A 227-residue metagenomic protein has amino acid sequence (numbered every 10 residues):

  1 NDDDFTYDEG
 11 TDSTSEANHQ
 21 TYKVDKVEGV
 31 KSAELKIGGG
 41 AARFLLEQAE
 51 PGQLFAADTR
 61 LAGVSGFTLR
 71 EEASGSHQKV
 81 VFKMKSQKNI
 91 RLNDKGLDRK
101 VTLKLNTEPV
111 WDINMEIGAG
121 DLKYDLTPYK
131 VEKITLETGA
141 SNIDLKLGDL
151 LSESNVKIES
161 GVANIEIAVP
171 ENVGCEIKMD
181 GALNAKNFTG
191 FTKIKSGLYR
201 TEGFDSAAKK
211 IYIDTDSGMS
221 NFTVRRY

Functional and structural regions predicted by a protein language model:
N1-K23: Gly/Pro-rich, low-complexity intrinsically disordered segments
N18-E28, E50, A56-L61, S65-A73 (+4 more regions): Short, surface-exposed interaction patches in beta-rich subdomains that mediate adhesion/assembly near membranes
E28-K31, A41, I117, K157-E159: Extracytoplasmic/periplasm-facing segments of secreted or lipoprotein envelope proteins
A33-G39, R43-P51, R70-A73: Short acidic/polar, Gly/Pro-enriched loop/turn segments located at secondary-structure boundaries
L35-I37, M115, M179: Active-site alpha-helical segments that house and flank conserved acidic catalytic motifs for diphosphate chemistry
K83, K104-T107: Conserved "repeat-terminator" motif of extracellular CCP/Sushi domains
R99-V101: Short strand-edge motifs at loop-to-beta-strand transitions and within beta-strands of extracellular beta-rich domains
N106-V110, E116-A119, L126-A140, G148-E153 (+1 more regions): Extended beta-solenoid/beta-helix repeat architectures
